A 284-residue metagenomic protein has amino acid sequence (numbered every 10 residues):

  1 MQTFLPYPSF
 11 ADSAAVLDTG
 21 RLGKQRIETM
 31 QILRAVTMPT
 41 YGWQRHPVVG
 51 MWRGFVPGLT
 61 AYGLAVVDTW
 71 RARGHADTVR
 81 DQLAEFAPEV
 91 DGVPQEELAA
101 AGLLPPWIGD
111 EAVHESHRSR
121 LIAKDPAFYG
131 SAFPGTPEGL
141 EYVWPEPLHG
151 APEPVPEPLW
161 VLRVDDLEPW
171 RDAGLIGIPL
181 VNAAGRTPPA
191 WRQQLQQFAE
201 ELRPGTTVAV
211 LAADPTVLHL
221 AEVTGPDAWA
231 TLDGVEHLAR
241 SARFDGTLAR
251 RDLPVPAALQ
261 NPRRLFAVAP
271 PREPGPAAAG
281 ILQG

Functional and structural regions predicted by a protein language model:
M1-P156: Expand to "…catalyze enediolate/carbanion chemistry for C-C bond making/breaking, isomerization, decarboxylation
P152-Q197, Q283-G284: Compositionally biased, charged N-terminal/linker segments
V164-E168, L211-T216: Short, flexible beta-strand-to-coil junctions
Q197-A212: Short coil-to-beta transition motif at edge beta-strands of beta-rich domains
T216-A228: Short beta-strand-centered aromatic/proline hotspots
D227-R243: Short, solvent-exposed secondary-structure boundary/capping segments
A239-Q260: Active-site-adjacent segment of 2-oxoglutarate/Fe(II) JmjC oxygenases
L259-G284: Long, low-complexity intrinsically disordered regions
